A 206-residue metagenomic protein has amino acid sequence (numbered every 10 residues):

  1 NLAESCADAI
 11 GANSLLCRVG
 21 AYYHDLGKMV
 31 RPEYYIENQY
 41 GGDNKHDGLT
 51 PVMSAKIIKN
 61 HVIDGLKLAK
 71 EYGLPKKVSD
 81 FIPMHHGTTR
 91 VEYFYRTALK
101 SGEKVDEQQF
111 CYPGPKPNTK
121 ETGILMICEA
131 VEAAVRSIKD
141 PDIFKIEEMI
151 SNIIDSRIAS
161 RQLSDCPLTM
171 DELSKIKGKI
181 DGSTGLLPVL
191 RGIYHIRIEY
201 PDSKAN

Functional and structural regions predicted by a protein language model:
N1-N152, S156-S160, M170: Divalent metal-dependent catalytic cores for phosphoryl transfer on phosphate-bearing substrates
I158, L163-N206: Long, hydrophobic alpha-helical segments that serve as membrane-spanning/inserting helices
